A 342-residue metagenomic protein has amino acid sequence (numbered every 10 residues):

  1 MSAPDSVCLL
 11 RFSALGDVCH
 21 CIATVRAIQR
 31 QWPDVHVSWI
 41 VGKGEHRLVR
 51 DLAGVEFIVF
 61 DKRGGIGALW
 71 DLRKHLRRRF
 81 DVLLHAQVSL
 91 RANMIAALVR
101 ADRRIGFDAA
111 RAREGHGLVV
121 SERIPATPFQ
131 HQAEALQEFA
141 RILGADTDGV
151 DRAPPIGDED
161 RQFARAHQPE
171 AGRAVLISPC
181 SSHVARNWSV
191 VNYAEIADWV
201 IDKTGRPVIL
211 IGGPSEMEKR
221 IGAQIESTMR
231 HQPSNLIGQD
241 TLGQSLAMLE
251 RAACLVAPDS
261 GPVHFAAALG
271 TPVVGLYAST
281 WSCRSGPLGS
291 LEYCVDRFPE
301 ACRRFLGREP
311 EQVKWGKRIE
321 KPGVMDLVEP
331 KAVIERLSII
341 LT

Functional and structural regions predicted by a protein language model:
M1-T342: Catalytic machinery of carbohydrate-active enzymes, primarily nucleotide-sugar-dependent glycosyltransferases
